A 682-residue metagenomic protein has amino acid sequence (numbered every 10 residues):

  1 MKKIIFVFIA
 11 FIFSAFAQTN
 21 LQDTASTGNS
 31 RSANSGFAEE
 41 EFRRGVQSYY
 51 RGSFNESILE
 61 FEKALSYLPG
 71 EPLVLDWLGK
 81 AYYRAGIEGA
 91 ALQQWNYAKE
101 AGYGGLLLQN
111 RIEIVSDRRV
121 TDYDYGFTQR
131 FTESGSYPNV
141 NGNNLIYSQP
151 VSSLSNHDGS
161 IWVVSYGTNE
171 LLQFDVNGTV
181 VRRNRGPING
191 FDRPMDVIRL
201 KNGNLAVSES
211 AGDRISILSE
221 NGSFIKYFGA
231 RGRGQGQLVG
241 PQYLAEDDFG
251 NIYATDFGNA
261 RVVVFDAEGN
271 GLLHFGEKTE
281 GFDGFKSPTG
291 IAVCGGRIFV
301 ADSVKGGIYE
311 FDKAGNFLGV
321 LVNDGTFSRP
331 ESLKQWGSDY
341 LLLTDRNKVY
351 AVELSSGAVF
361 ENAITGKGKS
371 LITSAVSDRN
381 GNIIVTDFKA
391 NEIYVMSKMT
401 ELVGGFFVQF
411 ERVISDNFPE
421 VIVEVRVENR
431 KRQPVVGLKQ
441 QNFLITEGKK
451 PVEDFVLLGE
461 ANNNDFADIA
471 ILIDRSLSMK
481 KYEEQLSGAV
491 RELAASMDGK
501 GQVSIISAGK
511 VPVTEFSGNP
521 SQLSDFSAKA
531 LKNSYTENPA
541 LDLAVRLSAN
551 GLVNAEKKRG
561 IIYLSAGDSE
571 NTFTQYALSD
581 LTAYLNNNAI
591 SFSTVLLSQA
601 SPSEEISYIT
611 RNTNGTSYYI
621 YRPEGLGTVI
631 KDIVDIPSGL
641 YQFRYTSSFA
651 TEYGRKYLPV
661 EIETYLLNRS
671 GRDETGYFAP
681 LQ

Functional and structural regions predicted by a protein language model:
G142-D158, I188-K201, G234-D248, E280-G295 (+3 more regions): Beta-rich, blade/repeat-based domains predominating in secreted/periplasmic proteins but also intracellular
S160-V163, N204-V207, N251-A254, R297-V300 (+3 more regions): Conserved beta-propeller blade signature
H274, E484-S487, A495, G499 (+4 more regions): Exposed acidic/Ser/Thr-rich ligand/metal-binding surfaces
K367-Q409: Blade-level signature of beta-propeller repeat domains, shared across WD40, Kelch, NHL, RCC1 and BNR/Asp-box propellers
E401-G404, I414-V421, R611, Y621-Q682: C-terminal "exit" segments of structured domains
G404-A470, L477-Y482: Acidic, polar low-complexity linker/tail segments
